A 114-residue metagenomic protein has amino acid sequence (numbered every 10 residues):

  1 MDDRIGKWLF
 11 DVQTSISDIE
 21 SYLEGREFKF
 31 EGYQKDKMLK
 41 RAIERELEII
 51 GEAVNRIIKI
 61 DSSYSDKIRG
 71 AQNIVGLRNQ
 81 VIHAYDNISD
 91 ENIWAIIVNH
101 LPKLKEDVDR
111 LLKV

Functional and structural regions predicted by a protein language model:
M1-V114: Solvent-exposed interaction patches of small proteins and small membrane subunits
